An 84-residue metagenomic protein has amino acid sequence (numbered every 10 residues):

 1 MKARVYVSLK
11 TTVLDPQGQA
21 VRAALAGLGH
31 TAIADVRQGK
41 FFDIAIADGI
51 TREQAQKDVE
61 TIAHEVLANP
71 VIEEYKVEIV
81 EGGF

Functional and structural regions predicted by a protein language model:
M1-T11, F42-D43: Short glycine-/aliphatic-rich beta-strand segments at the starts of folded cytosolic domains
Y6, V36, A45, E78-V80: Solvent-exposed beta-strand sheet faces enriched in polar/charged residues
T12-H30: Short amphipathic alpha-helix segments
L14-P16, I50-K57: Short, conserved charged micro-motifs
H30, G83-F84: A domain-level signal for the structural core that forms small-molecule/cofactor-binding pockets and catalytic centers
T31-R37: N-terminal glycine-rich anion-binding loops that anchor highly charged ligand groups
Q38-T51: Short, charge-patterned binding micro-sites
A55-G83: C-terminal structural segments of small proteins and small subunits
